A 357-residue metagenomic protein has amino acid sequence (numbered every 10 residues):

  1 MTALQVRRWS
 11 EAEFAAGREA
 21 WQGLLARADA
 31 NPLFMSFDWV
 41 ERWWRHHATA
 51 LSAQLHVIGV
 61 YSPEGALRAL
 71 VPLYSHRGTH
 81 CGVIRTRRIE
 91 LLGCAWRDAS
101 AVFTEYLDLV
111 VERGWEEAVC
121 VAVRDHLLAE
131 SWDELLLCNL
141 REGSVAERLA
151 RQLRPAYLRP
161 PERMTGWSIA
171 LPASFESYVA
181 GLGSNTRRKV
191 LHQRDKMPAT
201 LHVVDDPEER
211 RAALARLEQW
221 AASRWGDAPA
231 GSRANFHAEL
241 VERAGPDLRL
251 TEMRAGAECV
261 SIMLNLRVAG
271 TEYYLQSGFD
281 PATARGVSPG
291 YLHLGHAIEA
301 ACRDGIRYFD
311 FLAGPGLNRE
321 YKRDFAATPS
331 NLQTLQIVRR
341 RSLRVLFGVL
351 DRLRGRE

Functional and structural regions predicted by a protein language model:
T2-L4, S75-H76, A146-Y178, A255 (+1 more regions): Active-site/acyl-donor-binding loops of N-acyltransferases
L4-R88, L140-G166, S174-G286: A conserved beta-strand-loop-helix scaffold within acyl/acetyltransferase catalytic domains
Q54-L55, S62, H76-R159, A269-A327: Acyl-donor binding region in acyl/amide transferases
T104, W220, S330: Residue-level signal for pocket-adjacent positions within structured domains
R124, A180-R188, V349-L353: Short intrinsically disordered coil segments
E162-W167, R194-M197, A228-G231, Y291-L294 (+3 more regions): Short, surface-exposed, polar/charged, turn-prone segments marking secondary-structure boundaries
